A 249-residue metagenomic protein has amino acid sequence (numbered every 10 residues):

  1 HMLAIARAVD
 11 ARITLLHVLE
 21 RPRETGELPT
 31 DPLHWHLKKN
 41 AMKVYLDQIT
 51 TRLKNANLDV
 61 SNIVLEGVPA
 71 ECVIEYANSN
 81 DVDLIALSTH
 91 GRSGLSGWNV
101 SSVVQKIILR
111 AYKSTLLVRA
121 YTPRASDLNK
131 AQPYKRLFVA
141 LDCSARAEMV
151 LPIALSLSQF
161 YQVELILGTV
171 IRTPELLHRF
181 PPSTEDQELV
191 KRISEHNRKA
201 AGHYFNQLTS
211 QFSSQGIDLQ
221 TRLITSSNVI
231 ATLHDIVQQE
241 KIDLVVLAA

Functional and structural regions predicted by a protein language model:
H1-P29, S61, Q132-V190, S213-Q220: Small/aliphatic-rich secondary-structure junction motif
M2-I5, I13-L15, Y45-L46, R52-L53 (+8 more regions): Short, structured motif recognition centered on aromatic/hydrophobic residues
A4, A8-A11, K191-Q207, S213-Q215 (+2 more regions): C-terminal functional regions that serve as terminal interaction/effector modules
A4-A8, I74-S126, H234-A249: Gly/Ser-rich helix-loop-strand patches that form or flank binding pockets for ribonucleotide-derived cofactors
D31-H34, S79-N80, V104, P133-K135 (+2 more regions): Short, hinge-like loop/turn segments at secondary-structure boundaries
P32-V44, Q187-H203: A short acidic, glycine-rich active-site loop that binds or catalyzes chemistry on phosphate/adenosine moieties
T51-I85, R124-A125, S210-V245: Structural beta-alpha unit
P123-K135: Intrinsically disordered, low-complexity Ser/Thr-rich linker and spacer segments in cell-wall-related proteins
